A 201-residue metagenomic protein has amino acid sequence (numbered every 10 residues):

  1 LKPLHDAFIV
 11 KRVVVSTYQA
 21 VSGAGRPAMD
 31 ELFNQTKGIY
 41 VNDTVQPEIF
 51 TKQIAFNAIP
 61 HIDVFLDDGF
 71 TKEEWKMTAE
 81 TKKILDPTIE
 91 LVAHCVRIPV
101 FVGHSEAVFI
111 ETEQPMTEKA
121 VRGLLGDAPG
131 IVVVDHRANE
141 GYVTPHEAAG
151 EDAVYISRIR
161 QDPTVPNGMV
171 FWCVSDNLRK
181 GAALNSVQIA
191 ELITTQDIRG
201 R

Functional and structural regions predicted by a protein language model:
L1-H5, E191-T194: Generic structural signal for well-ordered alpha-helical scaffold segments
K2-L124: Active-site-lining helix/loop region of Rossmann-like oxidoreductase modules
I89-R201: C-terminal active-site/capping subdomain that shapes the small-molecule cofactor and substrate pocket of enzyme
